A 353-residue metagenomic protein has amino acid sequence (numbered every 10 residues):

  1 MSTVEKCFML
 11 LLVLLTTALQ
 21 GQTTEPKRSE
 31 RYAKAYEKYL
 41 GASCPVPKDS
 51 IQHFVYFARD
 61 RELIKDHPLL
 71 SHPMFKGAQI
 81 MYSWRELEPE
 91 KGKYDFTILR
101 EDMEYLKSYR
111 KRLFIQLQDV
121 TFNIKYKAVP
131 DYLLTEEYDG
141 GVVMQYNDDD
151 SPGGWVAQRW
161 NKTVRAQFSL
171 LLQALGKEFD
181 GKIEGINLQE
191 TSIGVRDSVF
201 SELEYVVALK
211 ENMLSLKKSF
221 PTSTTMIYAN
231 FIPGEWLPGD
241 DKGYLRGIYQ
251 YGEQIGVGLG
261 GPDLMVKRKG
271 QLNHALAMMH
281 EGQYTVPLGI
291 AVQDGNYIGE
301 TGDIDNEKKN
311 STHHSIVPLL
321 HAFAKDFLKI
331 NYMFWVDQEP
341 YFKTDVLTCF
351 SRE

Functional and structural regions predicted by a protein language model:
M1-F8: Bacterial N-terminal signal peptides that target proteins for export
L12-G21: Hydrophobic h-region of N-terminal signal peptides that target proteins for export in Gram-negative bacteria
Q22-H53: Mature N-terminal, pre-catalytic/accessory segment of carbohydrate-active enzymes
S29, F114, Q118, I255-E353: Substrate-binding cleft of secreted/luminal carbohydrate-active enzymes
C44-V207, L214-L216, T222-D241, V257-L259 (+1 more regions): Aromatic-lined carbohydrate-binding surfaces of glycoside hydrolases
H67-M74, E101-Y109, F179, L216-K218 (+3 more regions): Acidic (Asp/Glu)-rich catalytic clusters
